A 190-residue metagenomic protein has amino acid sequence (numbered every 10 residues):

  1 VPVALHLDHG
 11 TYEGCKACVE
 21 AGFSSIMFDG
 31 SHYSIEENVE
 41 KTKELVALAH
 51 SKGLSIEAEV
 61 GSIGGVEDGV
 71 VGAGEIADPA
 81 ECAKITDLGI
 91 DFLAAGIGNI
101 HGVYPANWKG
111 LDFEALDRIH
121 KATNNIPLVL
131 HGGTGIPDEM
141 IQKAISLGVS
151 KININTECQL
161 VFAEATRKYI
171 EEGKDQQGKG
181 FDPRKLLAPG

Functional and structural regions predicted by a protein language model:
V1, H9-I126, D138-I154, L160 (+2 more regions): Alpha/beta enzyme core
L130-G132: Thr-Gly-centered strand-to-loop micro-motif
E171-G190: Extended, intrinsically disordered, low-complexity segments
